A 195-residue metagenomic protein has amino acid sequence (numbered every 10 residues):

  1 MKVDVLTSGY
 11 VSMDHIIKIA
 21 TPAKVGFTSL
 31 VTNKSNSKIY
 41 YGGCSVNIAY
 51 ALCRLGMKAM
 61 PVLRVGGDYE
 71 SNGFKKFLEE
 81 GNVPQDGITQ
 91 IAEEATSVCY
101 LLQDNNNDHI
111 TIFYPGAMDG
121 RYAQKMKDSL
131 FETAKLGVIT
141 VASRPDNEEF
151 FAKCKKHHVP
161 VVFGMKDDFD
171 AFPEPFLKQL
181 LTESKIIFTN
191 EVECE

Functional and structural regions predicted by a protein language model:
M1-D14, K76-Q90, Q103-E195: Ribokinase/PfkB-type carbohydrate-kinase core domain
M1-R64, S71-G73: Glycine-rich phosphate/adenosyl-contacting loop at the front of the ribokinase-like
C44-N47, A95-T96, D146-E149: Short glycine/serine/threonine-rich phosphate/pyrophosphate-binding segments that cradle anionic phosphate groups
K58-A59, S97, H109: A common structural microfeature
V62-G67, D86-T96: Beta-strand->loop->alpha-helix junctions that form or flank phosphate-binding loops in nucleotide-handling enzymes
Y69-S71, A95-S97, F172: Short secondary-structure boundary/hinge segments and terminal tails
Y100: C-terminal catalytic lobe of FAD-dependent flavoproteins
